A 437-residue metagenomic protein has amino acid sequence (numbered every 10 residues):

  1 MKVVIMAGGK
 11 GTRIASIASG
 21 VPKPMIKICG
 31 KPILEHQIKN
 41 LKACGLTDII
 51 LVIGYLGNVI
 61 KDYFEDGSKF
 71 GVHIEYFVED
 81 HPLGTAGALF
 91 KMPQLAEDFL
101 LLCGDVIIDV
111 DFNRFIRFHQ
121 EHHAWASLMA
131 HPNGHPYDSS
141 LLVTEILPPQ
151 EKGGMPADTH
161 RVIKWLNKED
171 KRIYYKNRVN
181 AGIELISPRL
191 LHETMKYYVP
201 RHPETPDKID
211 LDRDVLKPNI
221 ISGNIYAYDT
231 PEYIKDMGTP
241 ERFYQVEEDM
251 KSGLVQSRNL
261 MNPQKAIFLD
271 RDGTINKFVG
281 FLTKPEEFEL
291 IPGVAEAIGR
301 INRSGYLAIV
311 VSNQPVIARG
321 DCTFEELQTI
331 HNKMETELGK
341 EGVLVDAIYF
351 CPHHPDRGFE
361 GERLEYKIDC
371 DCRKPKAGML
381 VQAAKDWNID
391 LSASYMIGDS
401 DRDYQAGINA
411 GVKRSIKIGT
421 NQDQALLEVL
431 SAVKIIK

Functional and structural regions predicted by a protein language model:
M1-S19, N262, A266-D272: N-terminal nucleotide-binding beta1-loop-alpha1 segment
K2-I5, K27, K31-I107, F112-R114 (+3 more regions): Conserved N-terminal catalytic core of the sugar/cofactor nucleotidyltransferase
L34, I60, M92, D105 (+6 more regions): Residue-level signal for inorganic ion chemistry
V52, V294, I298-M334, E341-R357 (+1 more regions): Substrate-recognition element of Asp-dependent hydrolases with the DxDx(T/V) motif
Y55, S127-E145: Short beta-strand-to-loop element that shapes/binds the nucleotide-sugar donor at the catalytic cleft/hinge
L100, I107, N113-Q120, H131-P136 (+1 more regions): Catalytic-core segments of class I nucleotidyltransferases/pyrophosphorylases that form NMP-activated intermediates
Q264-L307: Active-site neighborhood of HAD-like aspartate-dependent phosphohydrolases
E325-D346, D356-G358, R363-M396, S400-K437: Asp-based, Mg2+/Mn2+-dependent phosphohydrolase catalytic module
